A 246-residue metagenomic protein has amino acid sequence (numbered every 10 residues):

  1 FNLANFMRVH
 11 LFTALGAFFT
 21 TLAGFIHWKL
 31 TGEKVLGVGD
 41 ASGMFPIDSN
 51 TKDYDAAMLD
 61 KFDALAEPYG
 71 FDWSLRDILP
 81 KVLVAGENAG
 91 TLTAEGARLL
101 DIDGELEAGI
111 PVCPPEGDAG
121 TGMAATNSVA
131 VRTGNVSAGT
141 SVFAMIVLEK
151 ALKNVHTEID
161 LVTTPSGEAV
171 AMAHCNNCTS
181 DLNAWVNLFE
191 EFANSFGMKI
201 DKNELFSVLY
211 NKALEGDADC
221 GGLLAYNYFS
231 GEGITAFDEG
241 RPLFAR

Functional and structural regions predicted by a protein language model:
F1-G39, F45-D72, G86-R246: Active-site core segments that coordinate phosphate-bearing ligands/cofactors across diverse enzyme families
R76: Conserved acidic, metal-coordinating active-site core of Asp-based, Mg2+-dependent phosphoryl-transfer enzymes
V82: Conserved phosphate-donor
